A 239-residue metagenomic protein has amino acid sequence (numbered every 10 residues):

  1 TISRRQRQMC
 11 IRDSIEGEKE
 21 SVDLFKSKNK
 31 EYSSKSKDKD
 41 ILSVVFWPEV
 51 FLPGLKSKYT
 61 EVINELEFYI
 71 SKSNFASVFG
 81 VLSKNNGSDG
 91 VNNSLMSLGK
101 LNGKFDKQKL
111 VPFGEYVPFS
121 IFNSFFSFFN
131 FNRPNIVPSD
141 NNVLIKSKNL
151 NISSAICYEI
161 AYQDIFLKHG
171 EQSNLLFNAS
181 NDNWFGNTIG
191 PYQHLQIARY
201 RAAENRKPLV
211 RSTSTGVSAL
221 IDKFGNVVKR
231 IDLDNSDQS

Functional and structural regions predicted by a protein language model:
T1-D13: Single conserved hydrophobic/aromatic residue that forms the stacking wall/gate of nucleotide- or nucleobase-binding
R12-K28, Y32: N-terminal phosphate-binding loop and adjacent alpha-helix
I15-E18, D40-S239: Solvent-exposed soluble domains appended to multi-pass membrane proteins
K28-D38, I165-L167: Short amphipathic alpha-helices and their capping/turn segments at secondary-structure boundaries
